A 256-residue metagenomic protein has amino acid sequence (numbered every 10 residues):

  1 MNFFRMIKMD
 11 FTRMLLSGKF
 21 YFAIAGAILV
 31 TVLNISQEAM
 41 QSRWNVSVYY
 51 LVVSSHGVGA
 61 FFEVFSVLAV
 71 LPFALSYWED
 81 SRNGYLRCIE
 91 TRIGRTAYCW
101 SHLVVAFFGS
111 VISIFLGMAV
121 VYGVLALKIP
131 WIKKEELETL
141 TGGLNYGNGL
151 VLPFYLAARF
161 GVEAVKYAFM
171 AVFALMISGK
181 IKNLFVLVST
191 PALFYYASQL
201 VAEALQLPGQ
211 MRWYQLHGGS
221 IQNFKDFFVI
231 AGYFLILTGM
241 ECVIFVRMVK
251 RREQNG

Functional and structural regions predicted by a protein language model:
M1-I24: Aromatic- and glycine-rich beta-strand/loop motifs that create alpha-glucan
G18-F20, G94-T96, W100, N183-V186: Membrane-helix interface segments
K19, A23, A69, G219-G256: Alpha-helical transmembrane segments of multi-pass membrane transporters/translocases
A23-V30, L184-S198: Central hydrophobic cores of alpha-helical transmembrane segments in multi-pass integral membrane proteins
I28-L75, W100-G179, L216-Y233: Secretory targeting signals
Q41, S81, Y85, V124 (+5 more regions): Membrane-interfacial segments
S76-G109, Q254: Helix-loop-helix units of permease transmembrane domains in multi-pass membrane transporters, especially ABC
L127-T141, A192-Q210: Juxtamembrane non-transmembrane "cap" segments at the membrane-aqueous interface of multi-pass membrane proteins
